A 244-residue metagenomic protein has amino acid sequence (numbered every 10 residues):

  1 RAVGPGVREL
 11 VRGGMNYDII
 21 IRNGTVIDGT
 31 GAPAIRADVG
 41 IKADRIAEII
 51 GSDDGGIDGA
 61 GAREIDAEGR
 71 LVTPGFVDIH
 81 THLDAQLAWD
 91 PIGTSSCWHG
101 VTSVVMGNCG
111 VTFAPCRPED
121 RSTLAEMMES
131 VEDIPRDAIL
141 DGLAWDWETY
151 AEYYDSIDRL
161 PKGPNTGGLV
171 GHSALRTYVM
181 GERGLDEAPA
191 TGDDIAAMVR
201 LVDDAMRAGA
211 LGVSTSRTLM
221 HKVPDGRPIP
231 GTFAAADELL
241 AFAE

Functional and structural regions predicted by a protein language model:
A2-G14: Short, Lys/Arg-enriched N-terminal segments with co-localized hydrophobic residues within the first ~10-30 amino acids
M15-G75: Histidine-rich, glycine-flanked metal-binding segment
G24, D44, G69, H80 (+3 more regions): Divalent metal-coordination and catalytic microenvironments
D28, D84, V111-P115, A174-T177 (+1 more regions): Flexible loop/turn segments at secondary-structure boundaries
S52-D54, C109-G110, T218: Short, ordered loop/turn segments at secondary-structure junctions
L71-S95: Di-metal (Zn2+ and/or Mg2+/Mn2+) metal-binding site signature of metallo-dependent hydrolases with the MBL/beta-CASP
W89-G212: Divalent-metal coordination cores built from histidine and acidic residues
D186-G192, V202-E244: Functional cores that coordinate and move charged inorganic groups
